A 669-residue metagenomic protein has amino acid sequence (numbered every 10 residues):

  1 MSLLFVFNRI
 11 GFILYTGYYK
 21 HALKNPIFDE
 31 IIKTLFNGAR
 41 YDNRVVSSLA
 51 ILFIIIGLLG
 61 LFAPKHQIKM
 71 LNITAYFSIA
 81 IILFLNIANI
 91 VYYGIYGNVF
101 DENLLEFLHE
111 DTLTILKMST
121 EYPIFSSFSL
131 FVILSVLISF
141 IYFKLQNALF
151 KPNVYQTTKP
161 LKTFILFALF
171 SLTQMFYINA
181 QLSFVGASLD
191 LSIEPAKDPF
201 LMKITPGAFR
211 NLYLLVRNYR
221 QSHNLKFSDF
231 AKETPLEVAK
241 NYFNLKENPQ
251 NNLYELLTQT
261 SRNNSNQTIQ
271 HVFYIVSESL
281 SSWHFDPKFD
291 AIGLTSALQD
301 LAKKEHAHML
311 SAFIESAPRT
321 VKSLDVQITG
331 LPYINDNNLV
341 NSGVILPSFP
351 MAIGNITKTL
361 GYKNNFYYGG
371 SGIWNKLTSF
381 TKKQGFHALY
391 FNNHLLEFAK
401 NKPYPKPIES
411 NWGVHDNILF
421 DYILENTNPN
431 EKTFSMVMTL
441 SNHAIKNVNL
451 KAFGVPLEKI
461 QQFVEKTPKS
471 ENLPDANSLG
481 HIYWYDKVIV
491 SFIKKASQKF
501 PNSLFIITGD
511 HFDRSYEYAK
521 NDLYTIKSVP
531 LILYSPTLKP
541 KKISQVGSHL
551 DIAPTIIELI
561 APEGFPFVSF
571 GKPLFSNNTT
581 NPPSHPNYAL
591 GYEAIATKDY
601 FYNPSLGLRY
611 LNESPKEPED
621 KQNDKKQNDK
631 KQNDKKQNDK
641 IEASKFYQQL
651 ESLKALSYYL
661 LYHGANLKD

Functional and structural regions predicted by a protein language model:
M1-L225: Transmembrane and membrane-interface helices of multi-pass, inner-membrane envelope-modifying transferases
L4, D101, T112, P206-F209 (+6 more regions): Alpha-helix initiation and N-capping motif
I27, N103, A196-I204, F227 (+5 more regions): A general boundary/transition motif marking the beginning of the first structured unit of a protein
G38, D42, M118, K144 (+10 more regions): Residues that form generic nucleotide/phosphate-binding pockets
K69, N224-T234, V340-I345, F570-K572: Short alpha-helical "patches" and their helix-cap loops
E121, F125, S192-P199, T205-I275 (+1 more regions): Membrane/wall-proximal cationic-aromatic binding patches
N244-K625, D634-D669: Solvent-exposed soluble domains appended to multi-pass membrane proteins
